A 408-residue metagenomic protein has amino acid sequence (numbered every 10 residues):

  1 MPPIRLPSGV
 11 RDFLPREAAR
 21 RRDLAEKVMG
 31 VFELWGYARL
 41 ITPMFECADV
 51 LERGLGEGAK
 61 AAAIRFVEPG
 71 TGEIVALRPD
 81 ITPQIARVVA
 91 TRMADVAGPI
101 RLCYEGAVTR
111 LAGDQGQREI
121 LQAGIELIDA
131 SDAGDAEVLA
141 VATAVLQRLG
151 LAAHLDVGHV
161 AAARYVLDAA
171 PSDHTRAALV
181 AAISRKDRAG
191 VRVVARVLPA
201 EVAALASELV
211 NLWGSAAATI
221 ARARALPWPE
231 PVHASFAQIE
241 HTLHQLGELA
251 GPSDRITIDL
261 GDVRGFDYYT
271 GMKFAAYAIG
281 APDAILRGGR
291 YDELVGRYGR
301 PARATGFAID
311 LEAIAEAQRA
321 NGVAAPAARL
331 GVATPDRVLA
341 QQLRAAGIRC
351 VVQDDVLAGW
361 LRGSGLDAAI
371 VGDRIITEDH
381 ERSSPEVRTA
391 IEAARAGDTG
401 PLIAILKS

Functional and structural regions predicted by a protein language model:
M1-R78, P83, A140: TRNA-binding/sensing appendages of the translation machinery
R20-W35, E46-C47, T82-A94, R101-A152 (+1 more regions): Positively charged, Gly/Ser-enriched RNA/tRNA-binding surfaces
M44-K60, G158-D168, D262-T270, A358-G363: Beta-rich nucleic-acid/ligand-interaction surfaces
A61-G70, P171-P199, A278: Acidic, His- and aromatic-enriched active-site or binding-groove loops in soluble protein domains that engage sugars
L77, G158, I309: A conserved hydrophobic position in a structured secondary element of the catalytic/binding core that shapes
L149-A152, V157-R164, D173-R176: Extended alpha-helical scaffolds
H159, K186-G190, S215, D355: Short, solvent-exposed helix-helix connector turns and helix-capping sites enriched in acidic/polar residues
